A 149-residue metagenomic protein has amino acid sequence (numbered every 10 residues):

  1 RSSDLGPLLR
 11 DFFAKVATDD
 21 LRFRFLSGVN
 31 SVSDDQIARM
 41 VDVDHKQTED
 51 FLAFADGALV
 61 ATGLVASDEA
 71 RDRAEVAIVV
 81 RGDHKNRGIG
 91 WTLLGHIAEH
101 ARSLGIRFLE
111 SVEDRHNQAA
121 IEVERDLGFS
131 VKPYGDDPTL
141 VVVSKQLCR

Functional and structural regions predicted by a protein language model:
D20-G28: A short, aromatic/hydrophobic, helix- or strand-capping loop or linear motif that either lines the entrance/gate
S27-E75, R81, C148: Acetyl-CoA-dependent GNAT
V80, N86-S103, Q118, E122-D126: Conserved acetyl-CoA-binding loop-helix of GNAT-fold acetyltransferases
H100-E113: Conserved GNAT acetyl-CoA-binding A-motif
R125-Y134: Conserved acetyl-CoA-binding loop of GNAT-fold acetyltransferases
Y134-R149: C-terminal "cap" of GNAT-fold acetyltransferases
